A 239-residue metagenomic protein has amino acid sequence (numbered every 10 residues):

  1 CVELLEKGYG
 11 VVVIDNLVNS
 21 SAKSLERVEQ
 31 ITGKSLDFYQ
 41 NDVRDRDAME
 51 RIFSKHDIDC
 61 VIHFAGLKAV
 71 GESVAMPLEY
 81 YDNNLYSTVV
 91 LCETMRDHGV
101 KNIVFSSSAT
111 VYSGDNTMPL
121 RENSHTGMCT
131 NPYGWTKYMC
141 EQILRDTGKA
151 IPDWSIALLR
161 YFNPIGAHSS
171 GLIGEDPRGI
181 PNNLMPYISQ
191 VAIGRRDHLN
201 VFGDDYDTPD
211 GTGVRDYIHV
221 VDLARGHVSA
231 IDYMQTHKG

Functional and structural regions predicted by a protein language model:
C1-A167: N-terminal Rossmann-like NAD(P)+-binding domain of SDR-like oxidoreductases, especially those catalyzing
M118, R145-D232: NAD(P)-dependent short-chain dehydrogenase/reductase
M234-G239: Short, intrinsically disordered, charge-balanced linker/junction segments flanking boundaries in proteins
